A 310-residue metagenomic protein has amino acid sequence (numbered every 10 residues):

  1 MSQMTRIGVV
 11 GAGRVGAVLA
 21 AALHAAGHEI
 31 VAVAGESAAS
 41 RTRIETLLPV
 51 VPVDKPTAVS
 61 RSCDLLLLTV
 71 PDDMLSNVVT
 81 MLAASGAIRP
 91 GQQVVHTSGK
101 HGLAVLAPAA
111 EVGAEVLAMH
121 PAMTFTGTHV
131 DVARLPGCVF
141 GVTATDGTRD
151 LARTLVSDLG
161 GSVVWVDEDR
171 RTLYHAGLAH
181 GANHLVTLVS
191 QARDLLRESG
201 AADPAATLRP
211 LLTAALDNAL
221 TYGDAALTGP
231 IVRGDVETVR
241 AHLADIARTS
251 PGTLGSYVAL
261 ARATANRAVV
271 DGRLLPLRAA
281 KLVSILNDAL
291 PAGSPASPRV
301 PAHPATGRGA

Functional and structural regions predicted by a protein language model:
M1-R61: NAD(P)+-binding Rossmann beta1-loop-alpha1 motif at the extreme N-terminus of oxidoreductases
M1-T5, S284-A310: Actinobacteria-biased recognition of intrinsically disordered, low-complexity terminal regions
Q3-R6, G91, G137: Phosphate-coordination loops involved in phosphoryl transfer and adenosine-cofactor binding
G8-V9, L68, V142: Hydrophobic Val/Ile/Leu positions in short beta-strands of Rossmann-like dinucleotide-binding domains
V31-G35, V94-H96, V142: Short, hydrophobic beta-strand segments that form beta-sheet elements in well-ordered domains
A38, L48-V130: Rossmann-like NAD(P)(H) cofactor-binding subdomain of soluble oxidoreductases
R43-L47, A109, V130-T221, K281: Internal alpha-helical scaffold of NAD(P)-dependent oxidoreductase catalytic cores
D217-R278: Interdomain hinge/lid region at the active-site interface of Rossmann-like NAD(P)-dependent oxidoreductases
